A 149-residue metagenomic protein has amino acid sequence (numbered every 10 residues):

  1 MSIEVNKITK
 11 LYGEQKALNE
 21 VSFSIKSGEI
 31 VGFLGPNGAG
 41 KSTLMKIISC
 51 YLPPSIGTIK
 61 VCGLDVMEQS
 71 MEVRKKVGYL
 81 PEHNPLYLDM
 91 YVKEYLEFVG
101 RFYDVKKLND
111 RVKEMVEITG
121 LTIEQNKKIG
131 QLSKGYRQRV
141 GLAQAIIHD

Functional and structural regions predicted by a protein language model:
I3, K10-D149: ABC transporter nucleotide-binding domains
